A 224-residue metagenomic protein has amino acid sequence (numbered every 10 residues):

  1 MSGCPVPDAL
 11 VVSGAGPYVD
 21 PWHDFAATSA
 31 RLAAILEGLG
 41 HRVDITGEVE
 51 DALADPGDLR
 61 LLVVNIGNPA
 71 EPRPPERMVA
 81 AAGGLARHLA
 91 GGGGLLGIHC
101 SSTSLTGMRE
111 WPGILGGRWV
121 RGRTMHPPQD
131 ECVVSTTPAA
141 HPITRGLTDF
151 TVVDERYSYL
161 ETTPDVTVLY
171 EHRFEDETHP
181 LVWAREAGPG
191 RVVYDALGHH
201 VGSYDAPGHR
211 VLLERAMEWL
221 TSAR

Functional and structural regions predicted by a protein language model:
S2-D58: Aromatic-Pro/Gly-enriched surface loop or interdomain linker that acts as a lid/target-recognition segment
G3-C4, A34-I35, L39, G117-R191: Catalytic beta-strand/loop cores that center a nucleophilic Ser/Cys/Thr and support acyl-enzyme chemistry
G3-C4, D8, S13, V19-D20 (+1 more regions): A glycine-centered loop/beta-turn motif at secondary-structure junctions
G14, I66-G67: Cell-envelope and extracellular/periplasmic
L61-N65, Y194: Structural motif
N68-R145: A glycine-rich, often tryptophan-bearing local segment used as a flexible ligand/cofactor-contacting loop or short
